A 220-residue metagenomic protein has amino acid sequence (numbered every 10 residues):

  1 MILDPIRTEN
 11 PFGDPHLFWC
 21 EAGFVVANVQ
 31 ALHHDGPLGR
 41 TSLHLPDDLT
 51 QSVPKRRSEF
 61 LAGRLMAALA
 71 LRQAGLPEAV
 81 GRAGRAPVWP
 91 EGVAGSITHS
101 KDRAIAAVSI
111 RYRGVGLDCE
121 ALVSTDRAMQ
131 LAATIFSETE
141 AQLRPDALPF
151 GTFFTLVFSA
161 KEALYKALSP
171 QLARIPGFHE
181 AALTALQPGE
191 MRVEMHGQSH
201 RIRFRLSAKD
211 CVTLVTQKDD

Functional and structural regions predicted by a protein language model:
M1-D220: Core catalytic alpha/beta fold that binds nucleotide/phospho-ligands
